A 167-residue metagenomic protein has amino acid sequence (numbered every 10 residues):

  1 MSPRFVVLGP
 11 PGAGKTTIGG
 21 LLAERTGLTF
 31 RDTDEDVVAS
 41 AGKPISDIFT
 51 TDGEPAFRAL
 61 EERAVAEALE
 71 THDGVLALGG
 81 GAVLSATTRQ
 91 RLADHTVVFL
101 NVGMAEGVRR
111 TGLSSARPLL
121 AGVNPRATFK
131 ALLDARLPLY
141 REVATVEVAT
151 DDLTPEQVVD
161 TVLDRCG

Functional and structural regions predicted by a protein language model:
V7: Hydrophobic anchor at the beta1->P-loop junction of P-loop NTPases
P10: P-loop (Walker A) phosphate-binding loop of NTP-binding proteins
K15: Conserved lysine of the Walker
I18: Hydrophobic positions on the alpha1 helix immediately C-terminal to the Walker A/P-loop
L21, R25, A93, D134-G167: NTP-dependent small-molecule kinase module
D32-R91, R117, K130: ATP-dependent small-molecule kinase phosphotransfer cores that center on conserved nucleotide phosphate-binding segments
G80-V83, G103-A105, L153: Short glycine-rich anion-binding loops that position phosphate/pyrophosphate groups of nucleotides and phosphorylated
D94-P138: A glycine- and Lys/Arg-enriched "phosphate-lid" helix/loop adjacent to the NTP-binding pocket of small-molecule kinases
